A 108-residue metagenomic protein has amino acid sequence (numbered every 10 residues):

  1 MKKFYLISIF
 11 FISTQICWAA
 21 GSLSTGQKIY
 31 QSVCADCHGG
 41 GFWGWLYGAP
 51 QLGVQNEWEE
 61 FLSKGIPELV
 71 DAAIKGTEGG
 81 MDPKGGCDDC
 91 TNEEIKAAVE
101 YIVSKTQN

Functional and structural regions predicted by a protein language model:
F4-S13: Sec-dependent N-terminal signal peptides
T14-I29, L52-E60, I66: Electrostatic cytochrome c docking/interface patches
I16, D36, G86-D89: The N-terminal extracellular segments of secreted preproproteins, especially immediately downstream of signal
Q27-C37, D71-A72: Conserved long hydrophobic alpha-helices within structured protein cores
Q31, S63, P83: Phosphate-coordinating loops and pocket residues in cytosolic domains that bind phosphorylated ligands
V33-G40, A98, I102: The canonical Cys-X-X-Cys-His
W45-L46, P50-Q51, E59, L69-A97 (+1 more regions): Axial heme c-ligation environment in periplasmic c-type cytochrome domains
